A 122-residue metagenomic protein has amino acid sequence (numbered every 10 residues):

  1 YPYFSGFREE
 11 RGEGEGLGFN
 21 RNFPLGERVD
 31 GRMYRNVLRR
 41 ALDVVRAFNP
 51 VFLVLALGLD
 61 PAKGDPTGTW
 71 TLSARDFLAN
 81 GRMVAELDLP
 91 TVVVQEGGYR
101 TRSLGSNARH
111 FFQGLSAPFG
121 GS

Functional and structural regions predicted by a protein language model:
Y1-S122: A general "terminal functional-core" signal
